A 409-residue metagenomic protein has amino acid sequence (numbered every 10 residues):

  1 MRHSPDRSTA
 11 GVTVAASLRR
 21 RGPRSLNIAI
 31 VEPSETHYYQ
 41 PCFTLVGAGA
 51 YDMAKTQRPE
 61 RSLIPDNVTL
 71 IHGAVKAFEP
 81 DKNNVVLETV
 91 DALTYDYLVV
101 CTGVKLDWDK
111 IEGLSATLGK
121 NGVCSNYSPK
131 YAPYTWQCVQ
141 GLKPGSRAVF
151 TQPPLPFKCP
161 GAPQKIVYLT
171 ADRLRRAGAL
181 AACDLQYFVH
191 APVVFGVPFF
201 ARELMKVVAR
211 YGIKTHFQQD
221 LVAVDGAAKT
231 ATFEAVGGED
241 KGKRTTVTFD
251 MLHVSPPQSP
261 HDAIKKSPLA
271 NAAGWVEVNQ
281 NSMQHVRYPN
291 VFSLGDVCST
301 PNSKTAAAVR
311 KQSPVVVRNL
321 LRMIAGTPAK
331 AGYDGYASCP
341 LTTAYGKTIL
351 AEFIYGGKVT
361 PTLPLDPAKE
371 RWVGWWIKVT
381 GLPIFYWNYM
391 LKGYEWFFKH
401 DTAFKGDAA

Functional and structural regions predicted by a protein language model:
M1-T69, P154-P198, A409: Beta1-alpha1 glycine-rich phosphate/pyrophosphate-binding loop at the start of Rossmann-like nucleotide-binding domains
H3-P5, L93-K105, V247-Q258, S313: Short hydrophobic core segments
L45-G49, T117, E203-L204: Short, hinge-like loop/turn segments at secondary-structure boundaries
V68-F78, K82-V85, L93, L174-A273 (+1 more regions): A Rossmann-like FAD-binding core segment of flavoenzymes
T69-K165, L169-G178, E239-G242, H253: FAD-binding core/adjacent interface of flavoenzyme oxidoreductases
D107, S115-P144, T245-K311: FAD-site-proximal beta/loop scaffold in flavoenzymes
L294-T343, E352: A conserved FAD-binding loop/helix module that cradles the flavin
L350-A409: C-terminal auxiliary extensions adjacent to catalytic cores
